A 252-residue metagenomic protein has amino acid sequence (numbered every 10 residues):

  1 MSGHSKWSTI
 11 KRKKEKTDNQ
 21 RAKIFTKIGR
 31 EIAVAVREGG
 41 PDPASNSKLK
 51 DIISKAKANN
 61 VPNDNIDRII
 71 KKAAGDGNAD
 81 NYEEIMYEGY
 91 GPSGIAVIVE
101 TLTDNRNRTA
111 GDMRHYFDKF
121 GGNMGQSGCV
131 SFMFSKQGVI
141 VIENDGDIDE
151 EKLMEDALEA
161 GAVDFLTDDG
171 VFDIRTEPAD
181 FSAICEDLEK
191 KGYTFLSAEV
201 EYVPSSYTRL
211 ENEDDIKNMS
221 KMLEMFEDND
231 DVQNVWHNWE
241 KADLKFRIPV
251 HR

Functional and structural regions predicted by a protein language model:
M1-G125, V130-V139: N-terminal cationic and glycine-rich segments that engage phosphates or anionic surfaces
V141-R252: Positively charged, low-complexity, intrinsically disordered RNA-binding extensions
